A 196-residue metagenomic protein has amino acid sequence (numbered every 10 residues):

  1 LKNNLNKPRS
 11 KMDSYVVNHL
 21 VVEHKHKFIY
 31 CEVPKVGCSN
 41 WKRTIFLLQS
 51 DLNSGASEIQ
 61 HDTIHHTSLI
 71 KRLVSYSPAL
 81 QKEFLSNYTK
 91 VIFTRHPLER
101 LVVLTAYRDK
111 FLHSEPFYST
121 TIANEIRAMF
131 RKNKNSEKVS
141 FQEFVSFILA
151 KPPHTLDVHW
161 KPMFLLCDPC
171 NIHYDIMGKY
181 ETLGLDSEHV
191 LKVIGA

Functional and structural regions predicted by a protein language model:
L1-A196: Membrane-interface amphipathic segments in extracytoplasmic regions
